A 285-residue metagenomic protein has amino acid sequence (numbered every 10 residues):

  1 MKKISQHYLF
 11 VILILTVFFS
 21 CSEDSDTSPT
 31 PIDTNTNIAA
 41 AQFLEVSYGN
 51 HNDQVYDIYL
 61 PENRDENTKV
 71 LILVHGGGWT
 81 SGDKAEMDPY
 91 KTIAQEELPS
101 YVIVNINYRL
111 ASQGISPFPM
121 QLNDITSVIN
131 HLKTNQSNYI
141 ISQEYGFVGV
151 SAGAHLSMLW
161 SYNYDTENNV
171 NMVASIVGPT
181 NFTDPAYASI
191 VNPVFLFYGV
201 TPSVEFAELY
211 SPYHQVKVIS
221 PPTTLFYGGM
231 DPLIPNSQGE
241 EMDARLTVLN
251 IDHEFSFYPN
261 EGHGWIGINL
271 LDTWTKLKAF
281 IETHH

Functional and structural regions predicted by a protein language model:
D26-R64: N-terminal cap/lid segment of alpha/beta-hydrolase-fold proteins
N67-G77: Short beta-strand element of the alpha/beta-hydrolase
A85-N105: Short amphipathic alpha-helix adjacent to the substrate-entry channel of hydrolases
S116-Q136: Alpha/beta-hydrolase active-site loop
N130-A188: Primarily recognizes the serine-hydrolase "nucleophile elbow" in alpha/beta-hydrolase and SGNH/GDSL folds
G178, F182-Q215: Mobile cap/lid helix-loop segments that gate and shape the active-site cleft of serine hydrolases
I219, T224-Y227, D231: Short beta-strand/loop motif that positions the catalytic acidic residue of the alpha/beta-hydrolase fold
E240-H285: C-terminal catalytic histidine-bearing segment of alpha/beta-hydrolase fold enzymes
